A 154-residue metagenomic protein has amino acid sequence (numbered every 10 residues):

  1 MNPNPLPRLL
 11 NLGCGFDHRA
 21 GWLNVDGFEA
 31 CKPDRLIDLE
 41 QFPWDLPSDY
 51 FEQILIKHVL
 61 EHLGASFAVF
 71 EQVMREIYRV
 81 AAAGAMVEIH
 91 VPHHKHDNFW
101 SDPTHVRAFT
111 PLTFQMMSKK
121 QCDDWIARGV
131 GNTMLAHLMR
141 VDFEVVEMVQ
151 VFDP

Functional and structural regions predicted by a protein language model:
N2-N4, I37, W44, R75: Class I S-adenosyl-L-methionine-dependent methyltransferase catalytic core
N4-P5, H18-A20, P47-Y50, A83: Residue-level preference for short coil/turn positions at secondary-structure junctions
R8-L10, L23: Conserved beta-strand elements of the Class I
L10-F16: Class I SAM-dependent methyltransferase "Motif I" SAM/SAH-binding loop
G21-Q41: Active-site regions of enzymes building and remodeling cell-envelope glycoconjugates
I37-L55: A short acidic, Gly/Pro-enriched loop at the edge of an enzyme's catalytic core that lines a small-molecule cofactor
E52-A68: A short SAM/SAH-binding and catalytic strip from SAM-dependent methyltransferases
G64-Q72, E76-A82, M86-P154: S-adenosyl-L-methionine-dependent methyltransferase catalytic module, highlighting the catalytic core
